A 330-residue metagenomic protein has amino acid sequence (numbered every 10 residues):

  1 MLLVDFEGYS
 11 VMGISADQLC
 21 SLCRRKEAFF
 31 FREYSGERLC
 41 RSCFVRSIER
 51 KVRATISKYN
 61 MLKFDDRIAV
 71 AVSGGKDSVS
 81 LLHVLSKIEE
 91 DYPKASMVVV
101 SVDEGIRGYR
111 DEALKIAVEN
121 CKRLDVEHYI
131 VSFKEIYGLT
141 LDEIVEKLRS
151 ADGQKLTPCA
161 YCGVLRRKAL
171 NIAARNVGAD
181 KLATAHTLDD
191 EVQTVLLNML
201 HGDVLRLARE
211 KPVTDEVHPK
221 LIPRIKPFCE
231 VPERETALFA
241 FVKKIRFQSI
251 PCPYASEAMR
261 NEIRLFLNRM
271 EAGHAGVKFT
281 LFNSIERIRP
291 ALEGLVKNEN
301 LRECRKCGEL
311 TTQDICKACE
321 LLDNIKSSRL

Functional and structural regions predicted by a protein language model:
L2-R209, E230-K243: ATP-dependent adenylation/nucleotidyltransferase module used to activate substrates
G13-S21, F29-R32, V231-N283: Mid-to-C-terminal catalytic subdomains of enzymes that bind/position adenosyl phosphate moieties or nucleic-acid
C20-C23, C40-C43, E303-C307, C316-C319: Short cysteine-rich clusters marking metal-coordination/redox-active sites
C43-I48, A318-L330: Short Cys/His-rich micro-motifs in 6-15 aa windows
C162, C307-I325: Cysteine-cluster motifs in flexible loop/terminal segments that predominantly coordinate metals
A185, D189, S249-E257, K297: Conserved phosphate/pyrophosphate-binding and hydrolysis machinery centered on Walker-type P-loop NTPases, extending
R206-V231: Short, flexible loop segments at boundaries between secondary-structure elements
V277-R302, L310-Q313: Cys/His-rich Zn2+-binding cysteine-cluster or related metal-binding knuckle/ribbon modules and their
